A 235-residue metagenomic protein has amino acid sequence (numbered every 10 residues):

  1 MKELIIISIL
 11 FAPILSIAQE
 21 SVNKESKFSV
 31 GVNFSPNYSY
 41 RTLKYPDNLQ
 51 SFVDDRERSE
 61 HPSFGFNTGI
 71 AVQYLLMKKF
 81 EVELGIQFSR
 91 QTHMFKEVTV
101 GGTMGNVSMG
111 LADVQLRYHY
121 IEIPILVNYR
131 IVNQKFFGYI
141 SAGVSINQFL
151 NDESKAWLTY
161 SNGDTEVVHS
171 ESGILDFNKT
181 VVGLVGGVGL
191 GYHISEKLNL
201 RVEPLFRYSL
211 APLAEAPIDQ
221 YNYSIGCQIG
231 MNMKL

Functional and structural regions predicted by a protein language model:
M1-N33, F136-G138, L205, S224-L235: Bacterial Sec-dependent N-terminal signal peptides
Q19-A71: Short glycine/proline- and aromatic-enriched beta-strand/turn motifs that initiate or cap beta-hairpins
E25, M77, S89, V132-Q134 (+2 more regions): Outer-membrane beta-barrel channels and translocator barrels
V32-P36, T68-Y74, I86-F88, I123-Y129 (+4 more regions): Residues on the lipid-exposed face of transmembrane beta-strands in outer-membrane beta-barrel proteins
Y40-S63, Q91-H119, F149-V181, L213-Q220: Extracellular/periplasm-exposed beta-strand and loop segments of Gram-negative cell-envelope proteins, dominated by
N67-M104: Mid-chain, structured segments of secreted extracytoplasmic proteins
K79-V82, K135-F136, K197-L200: Repeated loop/turn-to-beta-strand initiation elements of outer-membrane beta-barrel proteins
L175-F177, V181, G189-L235: Predominantly the C-terminal beta-signal and adjacent terminal strand-loop region of outer-membrane beta-barrel
